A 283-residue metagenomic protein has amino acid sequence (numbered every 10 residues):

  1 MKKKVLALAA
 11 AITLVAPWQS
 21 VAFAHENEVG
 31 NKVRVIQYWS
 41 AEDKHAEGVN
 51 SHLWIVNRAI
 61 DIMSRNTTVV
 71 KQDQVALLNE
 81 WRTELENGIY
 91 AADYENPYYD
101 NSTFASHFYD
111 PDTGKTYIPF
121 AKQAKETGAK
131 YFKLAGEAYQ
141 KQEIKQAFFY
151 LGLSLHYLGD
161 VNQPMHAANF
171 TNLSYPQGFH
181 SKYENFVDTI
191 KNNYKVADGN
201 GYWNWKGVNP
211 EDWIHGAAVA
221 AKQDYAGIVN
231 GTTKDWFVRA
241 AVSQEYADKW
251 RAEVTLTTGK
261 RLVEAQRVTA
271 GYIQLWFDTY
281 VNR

Functional and structural regions predicted by a protein language model:
M1-K4: Positively charged n-region of N-terminal signal peptides that target proteins for export
A11: Catalytic-site microenvironment of enzymes that process N-acetyl-hexosamine-containing cell-wall polysaccharides
V15-A22: C-terminal segment of classical bacterial N-terminal signal peptides
F23-F149, P164-R283: N-terminal, motif-rich segments that launch catalysis or mediate targeting to/interaction with membranes, typified by
A147-G159: Short alpha-helix carrying the canonical HExxH Zn2+-binding catalytic motif
